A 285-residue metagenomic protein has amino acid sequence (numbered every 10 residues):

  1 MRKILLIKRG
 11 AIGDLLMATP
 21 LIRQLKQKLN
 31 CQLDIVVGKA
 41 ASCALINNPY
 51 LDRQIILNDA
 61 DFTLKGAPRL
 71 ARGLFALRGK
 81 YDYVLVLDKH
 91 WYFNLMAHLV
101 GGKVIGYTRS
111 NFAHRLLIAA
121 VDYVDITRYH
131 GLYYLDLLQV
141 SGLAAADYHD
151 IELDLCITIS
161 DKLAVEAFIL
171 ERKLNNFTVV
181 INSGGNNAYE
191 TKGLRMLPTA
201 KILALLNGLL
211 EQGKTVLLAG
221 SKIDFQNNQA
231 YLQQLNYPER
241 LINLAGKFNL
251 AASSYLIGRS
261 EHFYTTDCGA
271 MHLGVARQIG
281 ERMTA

Functional and structural regions predicted by a protein language model:
M1-A285: Catalytic machinery of carbohydrate-active enzymes, primarily nucleotide-sugar-dependent glycosyltransferases
